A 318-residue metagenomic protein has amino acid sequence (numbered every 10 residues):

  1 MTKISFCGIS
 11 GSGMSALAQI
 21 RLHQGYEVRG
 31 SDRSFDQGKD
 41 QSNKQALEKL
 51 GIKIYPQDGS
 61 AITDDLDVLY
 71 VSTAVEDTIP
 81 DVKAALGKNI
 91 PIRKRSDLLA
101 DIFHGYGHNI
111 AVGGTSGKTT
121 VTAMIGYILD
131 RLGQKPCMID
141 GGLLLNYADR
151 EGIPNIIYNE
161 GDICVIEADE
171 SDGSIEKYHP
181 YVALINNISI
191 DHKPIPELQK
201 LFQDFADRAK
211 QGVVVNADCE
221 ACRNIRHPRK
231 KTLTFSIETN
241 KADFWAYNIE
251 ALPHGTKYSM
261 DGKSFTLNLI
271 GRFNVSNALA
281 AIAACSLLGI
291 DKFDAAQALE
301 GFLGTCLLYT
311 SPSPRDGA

Functional and structural regions predicted by a protein language model:
M1-K94, L98, E220, W245 (+2 more regions): N-terminal leader/targeting and accessory segments in enzymes
M14, P253, L269-A280, G304-L308: Short glycine/threonine-rich catalytic loop with a Thr-x-Gly-x-Asp
I20-Q24, K44, A61-D64, T73-K231 (+2 more regions): Phosphate-binding loop of NTP-binding sites
F35, P56-D58, R93-A100, I139 (+4 more regions): Beta-strand->loop->alpha-helix junctions that form or flank phosphate-binding loops in nucleotide-handling enzymes
H108, I237, M260-L267, S311: Glycine/charged-rich beta-loop-alpha catalytic/anionic-binding loops adjacent to active sites
I249-D261: Acidic-glycine-rich active-site phosphate/pyrophosphate-binding loop
P312-A318: Single conserved hydrophobic/aromatic residue that forms the stacking wall/gate of nucleotide- or nucleobase-binding
